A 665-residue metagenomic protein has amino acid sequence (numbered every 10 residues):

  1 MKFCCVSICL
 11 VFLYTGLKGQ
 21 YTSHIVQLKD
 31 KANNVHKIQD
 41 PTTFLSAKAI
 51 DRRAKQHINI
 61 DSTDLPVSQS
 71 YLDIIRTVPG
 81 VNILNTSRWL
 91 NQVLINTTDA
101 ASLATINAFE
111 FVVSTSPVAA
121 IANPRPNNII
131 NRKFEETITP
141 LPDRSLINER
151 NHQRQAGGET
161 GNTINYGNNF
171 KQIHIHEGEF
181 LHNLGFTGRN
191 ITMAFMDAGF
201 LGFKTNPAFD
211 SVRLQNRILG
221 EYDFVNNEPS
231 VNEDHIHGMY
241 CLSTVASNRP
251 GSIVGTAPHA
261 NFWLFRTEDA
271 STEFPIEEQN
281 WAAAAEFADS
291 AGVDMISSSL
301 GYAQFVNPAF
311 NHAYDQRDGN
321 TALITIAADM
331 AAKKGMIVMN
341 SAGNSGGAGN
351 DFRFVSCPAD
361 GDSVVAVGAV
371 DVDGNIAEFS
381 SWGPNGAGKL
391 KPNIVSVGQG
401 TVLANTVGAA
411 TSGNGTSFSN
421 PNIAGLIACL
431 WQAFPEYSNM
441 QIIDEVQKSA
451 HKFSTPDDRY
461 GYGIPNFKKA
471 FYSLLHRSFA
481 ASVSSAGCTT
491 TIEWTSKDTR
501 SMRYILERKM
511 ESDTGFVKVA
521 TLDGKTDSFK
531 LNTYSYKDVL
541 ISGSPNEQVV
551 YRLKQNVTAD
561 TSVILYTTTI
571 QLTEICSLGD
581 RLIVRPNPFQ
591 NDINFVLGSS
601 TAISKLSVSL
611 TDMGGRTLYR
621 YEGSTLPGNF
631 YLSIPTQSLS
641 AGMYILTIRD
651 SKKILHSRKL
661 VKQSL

Functional and structural regions predicted by a protein language model:
C5, K18, M502-T533, I541-R585 (+1 more regions): C-terminal outer-membrane/trafficking sorting elements
Q20-S145: Inhibitory N-terminal propeptides of secreted protease zymogens
Y21, I38, N169-F170, E179-Y222 (+8 more regions): Subtilisin-like serine protease catalytic core
I83-S87, D99-L103, N127-F195, T205 (+4 more regions): N-terminal domain-start motif of subtilase-like serine proteases
H182, T187-R189, N248-G251, L264-S363 (+3 more regions): Substrate-binding/access-modulating region of protease and related hydrolase catalytic domains
S211-N216, A369-P421: Catalytic-core environment of secreted peptidases
W263-D269, D294, G398-Y460: Hydrolase catalytic cores
Y472-R500, T561-S577: Pro/Thr/Ser/Gly-rich low-complexity, intrinsically disordered linker/stalk tracts
